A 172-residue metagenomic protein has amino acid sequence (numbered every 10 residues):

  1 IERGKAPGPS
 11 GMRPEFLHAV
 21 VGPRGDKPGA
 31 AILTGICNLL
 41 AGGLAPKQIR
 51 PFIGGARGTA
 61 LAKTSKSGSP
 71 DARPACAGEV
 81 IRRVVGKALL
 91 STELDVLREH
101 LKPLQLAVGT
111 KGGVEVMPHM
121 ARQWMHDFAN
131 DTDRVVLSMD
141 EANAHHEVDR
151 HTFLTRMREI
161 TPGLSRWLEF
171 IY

Functional and structural regions predicted by a protein language model:
I1-Y172: Conserved pre-catalytic core of RNA-dependent polymerases
